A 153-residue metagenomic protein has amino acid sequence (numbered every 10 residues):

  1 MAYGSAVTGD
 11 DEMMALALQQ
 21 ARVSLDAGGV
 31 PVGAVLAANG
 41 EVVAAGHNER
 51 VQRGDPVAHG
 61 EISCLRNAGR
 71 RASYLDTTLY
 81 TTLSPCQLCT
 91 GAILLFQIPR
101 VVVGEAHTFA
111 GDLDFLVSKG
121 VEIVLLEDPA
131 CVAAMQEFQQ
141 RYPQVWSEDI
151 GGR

Functional and structural regions predicted by a protein language model:
M1-S24, G91-R153: Zinc-dependent deaminase
A17, A21-S24, A34, G60 (+2 more regions): Small-residue (primarily alanine) positions within well-ordered alpha-helices, especially packing/interaction faces
V30, S73-L75, Q97: Short loop/turn motifs at secondary-structure junctions
V32-G40: Short beta-strand scaffold segments in enzyme catalytic cores
E49-S63: A short, polar/charged loop-to-alpha-helix boundary motif
L65-L83: Mobile, glycine- and charge-enriched loop segments and immediately flanking short secondary-structure elements within
L79-I93: Short, thiol/selenol-centered motifs that function as redox-active sites or metal-ligating centers
